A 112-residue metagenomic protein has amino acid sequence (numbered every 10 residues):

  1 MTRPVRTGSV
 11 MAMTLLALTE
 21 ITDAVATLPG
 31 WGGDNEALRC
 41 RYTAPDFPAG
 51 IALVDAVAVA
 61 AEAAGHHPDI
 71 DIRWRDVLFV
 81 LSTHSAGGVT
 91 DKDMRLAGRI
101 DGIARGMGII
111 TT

Functional and structural regions predicted by a protein language model:
M1-T112: Charge-rich alpha-helical segments
